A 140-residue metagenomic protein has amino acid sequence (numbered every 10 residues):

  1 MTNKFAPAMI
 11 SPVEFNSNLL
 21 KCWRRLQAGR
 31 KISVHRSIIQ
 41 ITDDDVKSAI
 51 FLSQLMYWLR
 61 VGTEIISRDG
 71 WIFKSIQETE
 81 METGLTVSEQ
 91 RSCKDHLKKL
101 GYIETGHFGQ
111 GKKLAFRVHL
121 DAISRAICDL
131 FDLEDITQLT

Functional and structural regions predicted by a protein language model:
M1-E78, R91, D95, L130: Short recognition helix of helix-turn-helix/winged-helix DNA-binding domains
L26, S67, M81, I103-F108: Generic detector of intrinsically disordered, low-complexity, polar/charged segments
V87-L139: Winged-helix/helix-turn-helix nucleic-acid-interaction surface
